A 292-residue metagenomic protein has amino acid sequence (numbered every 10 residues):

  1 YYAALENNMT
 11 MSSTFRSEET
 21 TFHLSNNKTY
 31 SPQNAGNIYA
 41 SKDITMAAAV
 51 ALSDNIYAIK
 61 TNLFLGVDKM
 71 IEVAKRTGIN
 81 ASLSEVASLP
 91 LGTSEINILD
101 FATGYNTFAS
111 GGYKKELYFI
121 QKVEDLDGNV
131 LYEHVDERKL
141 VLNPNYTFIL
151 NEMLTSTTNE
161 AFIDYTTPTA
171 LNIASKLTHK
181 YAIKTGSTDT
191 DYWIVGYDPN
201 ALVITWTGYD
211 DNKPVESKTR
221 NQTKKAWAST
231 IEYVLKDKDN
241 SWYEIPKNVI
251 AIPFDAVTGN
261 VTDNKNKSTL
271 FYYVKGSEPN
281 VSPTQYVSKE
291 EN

Functional and structural regions predicted by a protein language model:
Y1-Y2: Active/ligand-binding-proximal structured segments within catalytic/core domains that scaffold catalytic residues
E6, T10-M11, N97-I98, T103 (+1 more regions): A penicillin-recognizing enzyme superfamily signal
M9-M70, K114, L126-S156: Conserved catalytic neighborhood of penicillin-recognizing serine enzymes
S13-T14, A48, K60-T61, V73 (+6 more regions): Structural recognition of the beta-strand scaffold that forms the well-ordered cores of secreted hydrolase catalytic
K28-N34, I38, G66-Y105, G112: Mid-domain, small-residue-enriched loop/turn segments at the edges of structured enzyme/sensor domains
M46, A58, S88, I98-F101 (+1 more regions): Short runs of predominantly hydrophobic/aromatic residues within well-ordered alpha helices that form helix-helix
N55, A81-L89, V135-D136, D210-V215: Glycine- and acidic
